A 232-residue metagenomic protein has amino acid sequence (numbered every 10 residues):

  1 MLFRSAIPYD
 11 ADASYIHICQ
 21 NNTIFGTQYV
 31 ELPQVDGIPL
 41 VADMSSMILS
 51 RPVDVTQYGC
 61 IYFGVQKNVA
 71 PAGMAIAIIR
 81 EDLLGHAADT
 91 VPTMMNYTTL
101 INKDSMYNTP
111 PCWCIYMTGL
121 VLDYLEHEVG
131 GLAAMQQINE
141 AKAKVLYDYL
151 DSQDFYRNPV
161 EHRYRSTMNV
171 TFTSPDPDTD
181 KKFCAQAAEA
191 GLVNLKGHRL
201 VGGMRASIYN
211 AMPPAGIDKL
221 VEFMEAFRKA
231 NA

Functional and structural regions predicted by a protein language model:
M1-L2: Short, small-residue-biased leader/transition segments that mark boundaries at the very start of proteins
Y15-C19, V41, Y62, I76-I78: Structural motif
N21-F25, S45-I48, V53, Q66-V69 (+1 more regions): Short acidic/polar capping segments at secondary-structure boundaries
T27-T56: Catalytic PLP-binding core of fold-type I/II PLP enzymes
V65-Y147, E161, A230-A232: Active-site C-terminal subdomain of aminotransferase-like
F155-P159, G191-G197: A short linear hydrophobic-aromatic micro-motif
Y156-Q186: Conserved PLP-binding catalytic core of the aspartate aminotransferase-like
E189, H198-A232: PLP-dependent enzyme catalytic core of the Aspartate aminotransferase-like
